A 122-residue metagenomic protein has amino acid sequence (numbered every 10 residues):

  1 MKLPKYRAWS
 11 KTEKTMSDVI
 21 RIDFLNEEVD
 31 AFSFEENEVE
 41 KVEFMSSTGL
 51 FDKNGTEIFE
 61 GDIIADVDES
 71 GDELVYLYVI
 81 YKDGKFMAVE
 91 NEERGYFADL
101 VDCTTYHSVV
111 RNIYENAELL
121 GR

Functional and structural regions predicted by a protein language model:
M1-R122: Secondary-structure transition motif
